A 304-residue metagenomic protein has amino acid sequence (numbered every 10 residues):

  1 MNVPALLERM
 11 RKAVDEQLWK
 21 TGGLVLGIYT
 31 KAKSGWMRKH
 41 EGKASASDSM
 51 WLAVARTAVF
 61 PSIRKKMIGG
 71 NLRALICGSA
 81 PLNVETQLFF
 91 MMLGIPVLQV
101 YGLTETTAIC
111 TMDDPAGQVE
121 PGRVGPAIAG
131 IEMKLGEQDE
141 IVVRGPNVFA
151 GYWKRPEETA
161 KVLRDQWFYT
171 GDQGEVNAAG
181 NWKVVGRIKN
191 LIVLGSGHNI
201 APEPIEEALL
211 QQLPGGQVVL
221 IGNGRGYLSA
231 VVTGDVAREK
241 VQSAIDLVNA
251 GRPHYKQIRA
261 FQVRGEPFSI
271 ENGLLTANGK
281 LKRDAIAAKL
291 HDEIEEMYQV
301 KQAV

Functional and structural regions predicted by a protein language model:
M1-R73, L228, G234-R252, G265: Alpha-helical "lid/cap" subdomains adjacent to substrate-binding clefts that gate access and reposition the ligand
P4-A5, A80-P81, N147, V236 (+1 more regions): Alpha-helix/helix-capping structural signal
A5-E8, P81, E105, R225-Y227 (+1 more regions): Conserved nucleotide-binding/hydrolysis micro-motifs of P-loop NTPases
M37, W51, A55-W182, R187-L191 (+2 more regions): Conserved AMP-binding/adenylate-forming
L135-E137, G145, A150-G151, Q173-K256 (+2 more regions): AMP-binding/adenylate-forming catalytic core of the ANL superfamily
R264-L290: Flexible lysine-rich "adenylation lid" loop at the C-terminal edge of ANL adenylation domains
L290-V304: Acidic/polar alpha-helix N-cap and adjacent early helical turns within long charge-rich amphipathic helices/linkers
